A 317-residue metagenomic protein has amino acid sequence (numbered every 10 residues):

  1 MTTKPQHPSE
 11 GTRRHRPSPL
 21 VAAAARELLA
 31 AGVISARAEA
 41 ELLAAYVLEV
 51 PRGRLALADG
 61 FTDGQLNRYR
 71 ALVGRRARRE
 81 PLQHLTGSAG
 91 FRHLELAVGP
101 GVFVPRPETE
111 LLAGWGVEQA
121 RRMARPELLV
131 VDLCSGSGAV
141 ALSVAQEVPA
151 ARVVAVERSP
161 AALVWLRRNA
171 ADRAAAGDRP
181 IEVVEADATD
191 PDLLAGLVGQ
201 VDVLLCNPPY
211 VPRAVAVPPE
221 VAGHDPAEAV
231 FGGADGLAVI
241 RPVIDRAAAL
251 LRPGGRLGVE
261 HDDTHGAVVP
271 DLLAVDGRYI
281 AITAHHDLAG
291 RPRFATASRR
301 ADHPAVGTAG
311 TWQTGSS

Functional and structural regions predicted by a protein language model:
M1-G53: Non-catalytic accessory regions of SAM-dependent methyltransferases
T2, L42-E118: Conserved AdoMet
L43, R79, T109, V140 (+6 more regions): Residue-level signal for inorganic ion chemistry
P107, L111-P218: Conserved SAM/SAH cofactor-binding pocket of Class I
A155, G232, G258: Conserved SAM-binding loop
P208-V239: Mobile active-site "lid"/loop adjacent to the S-adenosyl-L-methionine
D235-S298: Conserved Class I SAM-dependent methyltransferase catalytic core
A301-S317: Flexible, glycine-/basic-rich loop-and-beta segments that form/coincide with the SAM-dependent methyltransferase
